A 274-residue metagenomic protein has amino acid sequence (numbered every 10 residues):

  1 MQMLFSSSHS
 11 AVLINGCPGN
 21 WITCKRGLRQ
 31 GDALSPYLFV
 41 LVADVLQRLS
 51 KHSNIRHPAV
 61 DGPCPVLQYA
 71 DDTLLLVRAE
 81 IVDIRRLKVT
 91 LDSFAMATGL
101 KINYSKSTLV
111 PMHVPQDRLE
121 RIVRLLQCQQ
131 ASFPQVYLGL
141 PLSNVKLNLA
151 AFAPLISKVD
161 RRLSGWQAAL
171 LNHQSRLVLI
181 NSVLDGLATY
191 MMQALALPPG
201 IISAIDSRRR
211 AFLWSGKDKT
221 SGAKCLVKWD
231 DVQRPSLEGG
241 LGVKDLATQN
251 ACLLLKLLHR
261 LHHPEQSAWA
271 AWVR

Functional and structural regions predicted by a protein language model:
M1-W272: Nucleotidyl polymerases of mobile genetic elements and RNA viruses
